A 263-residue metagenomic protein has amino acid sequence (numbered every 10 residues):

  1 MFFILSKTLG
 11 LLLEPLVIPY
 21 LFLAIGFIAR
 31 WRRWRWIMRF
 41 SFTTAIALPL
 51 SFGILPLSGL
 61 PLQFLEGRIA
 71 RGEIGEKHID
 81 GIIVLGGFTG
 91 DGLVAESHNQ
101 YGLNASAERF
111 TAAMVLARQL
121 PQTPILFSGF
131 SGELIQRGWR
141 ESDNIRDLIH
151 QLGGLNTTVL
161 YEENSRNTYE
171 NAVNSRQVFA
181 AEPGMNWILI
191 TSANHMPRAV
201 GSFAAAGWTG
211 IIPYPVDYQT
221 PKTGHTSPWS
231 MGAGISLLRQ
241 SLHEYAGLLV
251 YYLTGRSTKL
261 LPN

Functional and structural regions predicted by a protein language model:
M1-L9, L57, P61-L65, L242-L249: Hydrophobic alpha-helical segments of integral membrane proteins, encompassing both true transmembrane helices
M1-R30: Membrane-embedded alpha-helical segments of integral membrane proteins
G26-R30, P49, G53, Y251: Structural signal for membrane-spanning alpha-helices in multi-pass inner-membrane proteins, emphasizing helix cores
R30-R39: Membrane-interface helix-boundary motifs at transmembrane edges
R35, F64-R71, G255-L260: Transmembrane helix-loop junctions in multipass membrane proteins, especially transporters and channels
R39-L55: Hydrophobic membrane-insertion alpha-helices, especially the h-region of bacterial N-terminal signal peptides
S51-L238: A structural signal for short, hydrophobic/glycine-enriched beta-strand patches
Y218, H225-W229, G234-N263: Extracytoplasmic/luminal low-complexity segments enriched in Pro/Gly and acidic/polar residues that act as flexible
